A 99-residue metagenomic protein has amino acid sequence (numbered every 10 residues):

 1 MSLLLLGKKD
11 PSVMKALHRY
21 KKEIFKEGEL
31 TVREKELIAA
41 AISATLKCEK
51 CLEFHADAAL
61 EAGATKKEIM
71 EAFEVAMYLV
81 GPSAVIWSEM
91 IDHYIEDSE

Functional and structural regions predicted by a protein language model:
M1-K35, A84-E99: Acidic, glycine/proline-rich low-complexity segments that act as flexible tails and inter-domain linkers
S12-M14, F54-K67, I91-D92: Iron-sulfur (Fe-S) cluster-binding segments and ferredoxin-like electron-carrier domains, especially [2Fe-2S]
K22, A39, A56-L60, F73-E74: Amphipathic alpha-helical segments within well-ordered protein domains
E29-L46, K67-A72: Immediate flanking context of iron-sulfur cluster ligation sites
C48-C51: Short cysteine clusters
G63-V75, E99: Charge-rich, acidic-biased intrinsically disordered regions
Y78-S83: Glycine-rich phosphate/pyrophosphate-binding beta-alpha loops
